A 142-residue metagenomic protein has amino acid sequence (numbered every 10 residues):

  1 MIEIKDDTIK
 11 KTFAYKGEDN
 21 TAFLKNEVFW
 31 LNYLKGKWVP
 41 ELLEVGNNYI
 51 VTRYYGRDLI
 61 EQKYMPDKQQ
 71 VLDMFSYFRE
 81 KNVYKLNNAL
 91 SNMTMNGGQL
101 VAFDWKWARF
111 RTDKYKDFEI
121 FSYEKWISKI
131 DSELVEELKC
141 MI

Functional and structural regions predicted by a protein language model:
M1-N32: ATP-binding glycine-rich loop module of kinase domains
I4, T12, E44, R53-G56 (+1 more regions): Conserved hydrophobic "DFG−1" position in protein kinase catalytic cores
N20-Y33, K37-V71: Conserved structural core of kinase catalytic domains
K35, F78-R79: Protein kinase-like catalytic domain
D73-Y77: Conserved hydrophobic core/spine positions of the Hanks-type protein kinase catalytic domain
E80-L86, N96-I142: C-lobe/activation-segment region of protein kinase-like
L90-N92: Conserved protein-kinase catalytic-loop position immediately C-terminal to the HRD catalytic Asp
